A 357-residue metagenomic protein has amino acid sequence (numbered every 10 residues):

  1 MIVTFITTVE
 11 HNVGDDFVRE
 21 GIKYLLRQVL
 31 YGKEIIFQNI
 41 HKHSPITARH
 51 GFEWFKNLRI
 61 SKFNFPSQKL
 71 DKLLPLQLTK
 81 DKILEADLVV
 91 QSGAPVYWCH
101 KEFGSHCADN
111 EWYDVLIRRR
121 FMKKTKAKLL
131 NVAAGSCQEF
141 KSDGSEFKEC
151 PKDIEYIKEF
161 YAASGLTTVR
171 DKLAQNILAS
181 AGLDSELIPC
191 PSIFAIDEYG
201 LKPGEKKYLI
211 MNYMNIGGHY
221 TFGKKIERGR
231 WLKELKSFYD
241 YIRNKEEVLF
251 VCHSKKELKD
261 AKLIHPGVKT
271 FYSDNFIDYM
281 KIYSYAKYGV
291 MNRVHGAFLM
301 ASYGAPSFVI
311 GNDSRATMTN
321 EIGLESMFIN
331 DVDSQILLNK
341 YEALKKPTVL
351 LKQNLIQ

Functional and structural regions predicted by a protein language model:
M1-Q357: Active-site anion-handling motifs in enzyme catalytic cores
